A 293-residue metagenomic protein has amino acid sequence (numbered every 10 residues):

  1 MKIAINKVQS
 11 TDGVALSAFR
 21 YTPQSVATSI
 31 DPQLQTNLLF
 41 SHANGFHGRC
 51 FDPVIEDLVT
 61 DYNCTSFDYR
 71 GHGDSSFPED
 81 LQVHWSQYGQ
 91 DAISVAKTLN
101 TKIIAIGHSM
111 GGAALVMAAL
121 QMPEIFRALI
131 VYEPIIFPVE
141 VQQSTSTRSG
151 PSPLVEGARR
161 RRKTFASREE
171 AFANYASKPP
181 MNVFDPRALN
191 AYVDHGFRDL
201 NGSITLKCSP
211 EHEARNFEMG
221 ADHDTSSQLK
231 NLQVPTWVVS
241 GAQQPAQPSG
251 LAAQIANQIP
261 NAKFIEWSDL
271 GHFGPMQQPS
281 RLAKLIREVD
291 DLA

Functional and structural regions predicted by a protein language model:
F19-S76: Conserved HGGG/HGGXW glycine-rich cap/lid loop of the alpha/beta-hydrolase fold
L39-A43, H108, S240: The conserved beta1-alpha1 loop
Q87-I103: Conserved acidic catalytic loop of the alpha/beta-hydrolase fold
K102-S144: Conserved hydrolase catalytic core segment
V139-N201: Helix-rich cap/lid subdomain of alpha/beta-hydrolase
R187, F197-N257: Conserved serine/cysteine hydrolase catalytic core
W267-P279: Catalytic histidine-centered segment of alpha/beta-hydrolase-like enzymes
M276-E288: Post-His helix in hydrolase/transferase enzymes
